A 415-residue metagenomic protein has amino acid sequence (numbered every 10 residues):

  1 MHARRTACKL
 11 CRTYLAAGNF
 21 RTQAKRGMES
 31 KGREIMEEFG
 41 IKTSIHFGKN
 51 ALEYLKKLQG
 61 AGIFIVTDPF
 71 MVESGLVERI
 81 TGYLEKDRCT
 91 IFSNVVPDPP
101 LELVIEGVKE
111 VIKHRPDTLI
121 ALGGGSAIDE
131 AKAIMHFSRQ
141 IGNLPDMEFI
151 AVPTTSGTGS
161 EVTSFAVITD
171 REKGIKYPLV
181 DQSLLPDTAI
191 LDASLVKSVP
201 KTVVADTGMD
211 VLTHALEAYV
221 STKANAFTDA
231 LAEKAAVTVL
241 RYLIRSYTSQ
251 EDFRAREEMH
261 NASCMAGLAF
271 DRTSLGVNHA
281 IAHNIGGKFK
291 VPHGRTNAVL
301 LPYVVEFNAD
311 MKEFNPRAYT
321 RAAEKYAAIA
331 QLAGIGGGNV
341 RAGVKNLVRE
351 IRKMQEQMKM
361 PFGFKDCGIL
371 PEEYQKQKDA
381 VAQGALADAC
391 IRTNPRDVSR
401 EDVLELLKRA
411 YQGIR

Functional and structural regions predicted by a protein language model:
C8-C11: Cysteine-centered motifs
G32-T118, F364: ATP/NTP phosphate-donor binding region
K49, E73-L76, L101, S126-A133 (+2 more regions): Short glycine/serine/threonine-rich phosphate/pyrophosphate-binding segments that cradle anionic phosphate groups
V111-T154: A short, small-residue-rich loop immediately preceding and capping a beta-strand
F137-F227, R321-A328: A glycine/threonine-rich phosphate-anchoring loop and its flanking beta-alpha core in nucleotide/phosphate-binding
A205-M265, A269: C-terminal and late-domain segments of enzyme folds
R295-Q375: Gly/Pro-rich interdomain helix-loop hinge
E373-R415: Short, amphipathic C-terminal "tail helix"
